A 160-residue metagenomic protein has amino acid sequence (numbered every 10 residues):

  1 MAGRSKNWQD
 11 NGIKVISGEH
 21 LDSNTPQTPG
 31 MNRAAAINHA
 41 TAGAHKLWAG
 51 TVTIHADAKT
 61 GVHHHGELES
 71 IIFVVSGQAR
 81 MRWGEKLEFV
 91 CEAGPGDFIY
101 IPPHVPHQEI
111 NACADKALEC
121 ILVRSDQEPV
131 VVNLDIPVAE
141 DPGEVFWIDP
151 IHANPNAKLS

Functional and structural regions predicted by a protein language model:
M1-K46, G61, V131, D135-S160: A short, N-terminal "cap"/entry segment at the start of jelly-roll beta-barrel domains of the cupin/DSBH fold
N32-N38, G50-G66, P103: Conserved short histidine dyad/triad with adjacent acidic residue
T41-A42, E67, K86, A114-D115: Short strand-connecting beta-turns/loops that link adjacent beta-strands
T41-H45, H55-K59, S76-R80, P129: Short, charged/polar surface micro-motifs in flexible loops or helix N-caps
H45-L47, H65, A93, A112-A114: Short glycine/proline-enriched turns and hinge-like loops at secondary-structure junctions
T51-V52, I71, Y100, D115-L134: A short hydrophobic beta-strand segment most commonly corresponding to one strand of the jelly-roll/cupin
H55-D57, W83, A93-C113, V123-S125: Conserved metal-binding segment of the jelly-roll/cupin
K59, E67-P95, V105: A short beta-strand-loop-beta hairpin characteristic of the jelly-roll/cupin
